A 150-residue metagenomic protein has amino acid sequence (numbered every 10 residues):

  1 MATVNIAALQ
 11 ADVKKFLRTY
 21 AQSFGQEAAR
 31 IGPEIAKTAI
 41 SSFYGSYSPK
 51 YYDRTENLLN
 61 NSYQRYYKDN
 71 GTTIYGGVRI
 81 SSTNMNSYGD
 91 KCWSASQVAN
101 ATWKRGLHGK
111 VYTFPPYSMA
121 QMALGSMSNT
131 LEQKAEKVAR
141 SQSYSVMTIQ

Functional and structural regions predicted by a protein language model:
M1-G76, N100-Q150: Short, Lys/Arg-rich flexible segments
N70-A101: Mid-chain, well-packed structural core segment of small domains
